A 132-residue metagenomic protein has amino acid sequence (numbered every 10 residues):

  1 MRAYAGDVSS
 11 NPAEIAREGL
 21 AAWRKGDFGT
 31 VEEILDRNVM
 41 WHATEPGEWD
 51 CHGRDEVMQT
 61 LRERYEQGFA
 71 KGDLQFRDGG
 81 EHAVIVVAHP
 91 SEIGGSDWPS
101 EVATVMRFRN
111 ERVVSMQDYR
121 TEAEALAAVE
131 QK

Functional and structural regions predicted by a protein language model:
M1-K132: C-terminal and inter-domain tail/linker signature
